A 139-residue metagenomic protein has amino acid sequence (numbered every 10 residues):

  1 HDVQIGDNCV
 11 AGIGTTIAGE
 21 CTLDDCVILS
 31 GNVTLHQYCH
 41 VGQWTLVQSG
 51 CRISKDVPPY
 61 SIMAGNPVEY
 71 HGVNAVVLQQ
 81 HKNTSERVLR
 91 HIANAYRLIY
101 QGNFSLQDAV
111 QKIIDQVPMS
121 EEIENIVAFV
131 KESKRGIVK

Functional and structural regions predicted by a protein language model:
H1, G6-D7, G12-I13, I17-G19 (+6 more regions): Left-handed beta-helix
N66-K139: Terminal amphipathic alpha-helical/low-complexity segments used for targeting or macromolecular assembly
